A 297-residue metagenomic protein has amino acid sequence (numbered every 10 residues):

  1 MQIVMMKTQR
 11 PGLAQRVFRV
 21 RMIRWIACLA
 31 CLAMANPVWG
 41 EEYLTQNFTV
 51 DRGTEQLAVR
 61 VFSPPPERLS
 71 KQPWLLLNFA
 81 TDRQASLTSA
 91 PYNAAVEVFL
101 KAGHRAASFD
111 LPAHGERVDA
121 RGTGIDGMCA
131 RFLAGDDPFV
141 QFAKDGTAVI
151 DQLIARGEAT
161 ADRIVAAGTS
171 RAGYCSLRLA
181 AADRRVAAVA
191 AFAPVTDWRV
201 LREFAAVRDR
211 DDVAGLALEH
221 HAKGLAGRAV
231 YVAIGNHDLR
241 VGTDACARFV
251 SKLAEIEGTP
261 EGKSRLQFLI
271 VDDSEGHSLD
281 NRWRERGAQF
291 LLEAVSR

Functional and structural regions predicted by a protein language model:
E41-S70: N-terminal cap/lid segment of alpha/beta-hydrolase-fold proteins
P65, D82, D110-H114, V195: Short beta-to-alpha linker loops that shape the active-site pocket of alpha/beta-hydrolase fold enzymes
S70-T81: Short beta-strand element of the alpha/beta-hydrolase
S89-A107: Short amphipathic alpha-helix adjacent to the substrate-entry channel of hydrolases
G127-G157: Alpha/beta-hydrolase active-site loop
T147-D211: Primarily recognizes the serine-hydrolase "nucleophile elbow" in alpha/beta-hydrolase and SGNH/GDSL folds
R199-G258: The feature captures the conserved acid-bearing segment of alpha/beta-hydrolase catalytic domains
I256-R297: C-terminal catalytic histidine-bearing segment of alpha/beta-hydrolase fold enzymes
